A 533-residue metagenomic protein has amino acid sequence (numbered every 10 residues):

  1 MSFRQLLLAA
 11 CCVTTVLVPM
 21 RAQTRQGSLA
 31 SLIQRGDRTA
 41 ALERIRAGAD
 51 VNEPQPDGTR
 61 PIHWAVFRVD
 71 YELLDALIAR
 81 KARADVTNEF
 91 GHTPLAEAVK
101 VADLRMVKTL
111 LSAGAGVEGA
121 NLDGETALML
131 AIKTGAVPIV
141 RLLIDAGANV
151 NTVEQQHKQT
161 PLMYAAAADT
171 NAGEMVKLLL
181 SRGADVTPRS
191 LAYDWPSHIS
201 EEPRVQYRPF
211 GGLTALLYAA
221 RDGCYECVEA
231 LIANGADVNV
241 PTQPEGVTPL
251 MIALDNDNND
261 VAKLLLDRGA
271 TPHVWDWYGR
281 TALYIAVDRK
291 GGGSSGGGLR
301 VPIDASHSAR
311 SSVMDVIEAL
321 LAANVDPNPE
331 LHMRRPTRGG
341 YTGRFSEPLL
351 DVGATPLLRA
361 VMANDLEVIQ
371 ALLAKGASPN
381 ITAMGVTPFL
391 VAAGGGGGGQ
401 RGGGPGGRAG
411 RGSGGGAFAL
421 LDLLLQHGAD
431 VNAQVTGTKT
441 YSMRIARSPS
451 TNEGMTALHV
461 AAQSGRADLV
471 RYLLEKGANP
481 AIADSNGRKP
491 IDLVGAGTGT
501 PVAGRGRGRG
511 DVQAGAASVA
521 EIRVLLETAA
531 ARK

Functional and structural regions predicted by a protein language model:
M1-L7: Bacterial N-terminal signal peptides that target proteins for export
L8-V16: Bacterial N-terminal signal peptides
V18-A22: Sec/Tat signal peptide C-region and signal peptidase I cleavage site
T24-S31, P54-P61, T87-T93, A120-T126 (+8 more regions): Ankyrin-repeat boundary/"N-cap" motif
S31-R35, W64-D70, E97-D103, L130-A136 (+13 more regions): Ankyrin repeat A-helix N-terminal signature
A40, E72-L73, R105-M106, P138-I139 (+8 more regions): Conserved ankyrin/ankyrin-like repeat signature
I45-D50, D75-R83, K108-G116, R141-N149 (+8 more regions): Ankyrin repeat domain, specifically the short helix-to-loop turn at the C-terminus of the second helix of each repeat
P480-A531: Leucine-rich solenoid repeat scaffolds
